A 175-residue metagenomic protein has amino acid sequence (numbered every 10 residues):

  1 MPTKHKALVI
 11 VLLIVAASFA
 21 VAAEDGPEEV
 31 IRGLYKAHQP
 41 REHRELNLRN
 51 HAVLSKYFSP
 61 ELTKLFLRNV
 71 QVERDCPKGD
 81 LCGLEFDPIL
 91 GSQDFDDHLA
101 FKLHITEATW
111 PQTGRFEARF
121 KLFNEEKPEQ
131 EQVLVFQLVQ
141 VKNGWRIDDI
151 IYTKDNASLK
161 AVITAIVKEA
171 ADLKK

Functional and structural regions predicted by a protein language model:
M1-V9: Bacterial N-terminal signal peptides that target proteins for export
V15-A20: N-terminal signal peptide c-region/cleavage motif recognized by signal peptidases
D25-H43: Short, aromatic-enriched amphipathic alpha-helices that serve as compact interaction elements
Y35, H51, S55-T63: Non-catalytic interaction/Regulatory regions outside core domains
E42-N50, L54: Surface-exposed patches in mature extracellular/periplasmic domains of secreted proteins
S59-P128: Surface-exposed, charged secondary-structure patches
Q112-V133, V141, D148-K175: Low-complexity, intrinsically disordered terminal/linker segments enriched in charged and Gly/Pro repeats
